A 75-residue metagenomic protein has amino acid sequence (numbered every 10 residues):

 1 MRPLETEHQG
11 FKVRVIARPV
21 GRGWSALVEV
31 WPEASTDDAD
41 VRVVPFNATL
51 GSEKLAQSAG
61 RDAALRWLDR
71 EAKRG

Functional and structural regions predicted by a protein language model:
M1-A34: N-terminal segment of the canonical double-stranded RNA-binding domain
R42-G75: Acidic, low-complexity intrinsically disordered segments
